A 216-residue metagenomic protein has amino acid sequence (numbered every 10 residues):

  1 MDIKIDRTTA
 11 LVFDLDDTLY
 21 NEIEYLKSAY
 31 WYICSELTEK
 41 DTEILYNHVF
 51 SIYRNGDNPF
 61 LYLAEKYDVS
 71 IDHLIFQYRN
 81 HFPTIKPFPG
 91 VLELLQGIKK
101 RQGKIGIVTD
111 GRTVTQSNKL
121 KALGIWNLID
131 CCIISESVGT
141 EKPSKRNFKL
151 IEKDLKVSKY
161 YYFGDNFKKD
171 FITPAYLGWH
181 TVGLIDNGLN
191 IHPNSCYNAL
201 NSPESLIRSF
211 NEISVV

Functional and structural regions predicted by a protein language model:
M1-T8, Q96, R112-V216: Asp-based, Mg2+/Mn2+-dependent phosphohydrolase catalytic module
I3-P89, E93: N-terminal helical cap/lid subdomain that shapes the substrate entry/recognition surface in HAD-like hydrolases
V12-D14, V108, F163-G164: Generic enzyme active-site microenvironment
D16-L19, Q102, G124, G178: Conserved functional loop/turn residues at catalytic and ligand-binding sites
L19, I105, Y162-F163: Conserved SAM-binding loop
T38-D41, Y67-S70, R101-G103, K153-K159 (+1 more regions): Short glycine/proline-enriched coil/turn segments at helix->beta-strand junctions
I71-T84, V91-L123, C131-S135: Substrate-recognition element of Asp-dependent hydrolases with the DxDx(T/V) motif
